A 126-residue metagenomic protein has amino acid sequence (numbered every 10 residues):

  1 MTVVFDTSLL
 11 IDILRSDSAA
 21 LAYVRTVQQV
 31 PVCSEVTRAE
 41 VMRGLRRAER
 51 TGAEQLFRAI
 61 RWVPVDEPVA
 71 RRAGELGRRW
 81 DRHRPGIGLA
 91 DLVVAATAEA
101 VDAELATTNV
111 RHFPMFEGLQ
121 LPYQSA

Functional and structural regions predicted by a protein language model:
M1, Q29-P31, A59-R61, E99-E104: Short active-site oxyanion
M1-C33, M42-Q55: Short, well-structured N-terminal submotif of metal-dependent ribonuclease cores
F5-D6, C33-S34, I87-G88, N109-V110 (+1 more regions): Histidine- and aromatic-rich ligand-binding microenvironments
D6-T7, V41, A73, A98 (+1 more regions): Generic structural signal for small/hydrophobic residues in well-ordered secondary structure, especially within
L9-L10, T37, V69, V93-V94 (+1 more regions): Alpha-helix capping/helix-boundary segments
D17, A95, E99-A126: Acidic, PIN/NYN-like endoribonuclease modules and their adjacent C-terminal/linker elements
A48-G52, W80-D81, L121-A126: Short, hinge-like loop/turn segments at secondary-structure boundaries
W62-T108: Active-site neighborhoods of divalent-metal-dependent phosphate/nucleic-acid chemistry enzymes
